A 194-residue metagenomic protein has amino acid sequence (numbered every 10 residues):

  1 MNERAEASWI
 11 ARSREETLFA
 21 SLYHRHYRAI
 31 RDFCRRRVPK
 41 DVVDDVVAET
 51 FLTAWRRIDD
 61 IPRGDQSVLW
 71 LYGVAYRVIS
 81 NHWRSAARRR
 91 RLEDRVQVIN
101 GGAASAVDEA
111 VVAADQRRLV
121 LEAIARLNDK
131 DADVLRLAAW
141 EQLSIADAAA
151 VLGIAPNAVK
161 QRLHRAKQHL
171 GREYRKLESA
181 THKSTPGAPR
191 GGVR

Functional and structural regions predicted by a protein language model:
N2-A5, R89-R117, S184-G192: Internal acidic/polar
N2-R4, W9, L18, R91 (+2 more regions): C-terminal edge and immediately downstream basic/flexible tail or linker adjoining helix-turn-helix-like DNA-binding
S8-D32: A short, charge-rich alpha-helical start-of-domain segment used by transcription regulators
I30, C34, I58, L71 (+1 more regions): Hydrophobic-face residues of short alpha-helical interaction/recognition segments
D45-L52, R56, D65-R77: Structural recognition of an alpha-helix C-terminal capping motif at a helix-to-coil junction
P62-R63, Y76-D94, V112-A113, R165 (+1 more regions): Arg/Lys-rich amphipathic alpha helix in sigma70-family domain 2
Y76, S80, A146, A150-K176: DNA-recognition helix of helix-turn-helix
V134-A138: A short pre-motif secondary-structure segment
